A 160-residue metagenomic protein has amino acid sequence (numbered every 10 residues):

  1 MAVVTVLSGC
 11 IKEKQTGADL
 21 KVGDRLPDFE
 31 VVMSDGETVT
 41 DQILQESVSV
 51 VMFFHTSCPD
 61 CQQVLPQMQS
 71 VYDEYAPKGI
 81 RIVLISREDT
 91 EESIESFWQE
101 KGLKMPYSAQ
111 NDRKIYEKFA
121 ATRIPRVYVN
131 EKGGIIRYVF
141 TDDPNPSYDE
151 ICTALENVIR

Functional and structural regions predicted by a protein language model:
M1-V6: Bacterial N-terminal signal peptides
L7-D28: N-proximal helix/coil linker or "cap" segments that precede and/or mark the start of modular domains
E30-S49: A short beta-strand-turn-helix
S47-S49, F54-C58, R123: Short pre-active-site segment immediately N-terminal to redox-active cysteine/selenocysteine motifs in thiol-based
V50-V51, I82, V127: Hydrophobic beta-strand anchors of alpha/beta hydrolase catalytic cores
F53-S70: Conserved redox-active cysteine motifs that mediate thiol-disulfide chemistry, especially di-cysteine Cys-X(1-2)-Cys
E95-G133: Short, internal strand/loop/helix patches that form the active-site neighborhood or redox-interaction surface
V129-R160: Thiol-/selenol-based redox modules, centered on thioredoxin-like and closely related oxidoreductase domains
